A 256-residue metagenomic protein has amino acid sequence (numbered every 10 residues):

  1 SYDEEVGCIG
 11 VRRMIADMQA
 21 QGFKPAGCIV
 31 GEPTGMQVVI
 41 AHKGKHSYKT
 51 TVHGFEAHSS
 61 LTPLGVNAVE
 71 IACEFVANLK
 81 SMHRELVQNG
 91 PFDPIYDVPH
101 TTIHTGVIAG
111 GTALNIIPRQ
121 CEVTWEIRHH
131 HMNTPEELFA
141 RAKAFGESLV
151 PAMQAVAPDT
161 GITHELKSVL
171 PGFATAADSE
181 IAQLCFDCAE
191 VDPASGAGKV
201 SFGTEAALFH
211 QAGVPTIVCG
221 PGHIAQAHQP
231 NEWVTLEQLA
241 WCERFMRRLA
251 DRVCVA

Functional and structural regions predicted by a protein language model:
S1-S47, C254: Acidic/histidine-rich catalytic neighborhood of metal-dependent amide-processing enzymes
K49-A256: Metal-dependent amide/peptide-bond hydrolase catalytic core, centered on the "pita-bread" metallohydrolase fold
